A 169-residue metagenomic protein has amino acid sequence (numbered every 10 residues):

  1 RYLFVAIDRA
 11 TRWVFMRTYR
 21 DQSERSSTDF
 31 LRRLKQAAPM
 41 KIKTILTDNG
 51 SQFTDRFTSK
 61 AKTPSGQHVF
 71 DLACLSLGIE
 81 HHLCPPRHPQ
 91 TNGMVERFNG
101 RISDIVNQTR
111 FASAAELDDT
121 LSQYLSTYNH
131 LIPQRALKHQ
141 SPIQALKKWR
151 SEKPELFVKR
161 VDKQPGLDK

Functional and structural regions predicted by a protein language model:
Y2, M16-T44: Active-site beta-loop-alpha junctions of metal-dependent nucleic acid enzymes, especially the RNase H-like/DDE
A6, R12, F30-L31, I45-D48 (+7 more regions): Mobile genetic element proteins and their domesticated derivatives, centered on retroelements and DNA transposons
D21, S59-A61, A114: A generic secondary-structure micro-motif detector that highlights 1-2 residue hydrophobic/ambivalent hotspots embedded
S23, S27, G66, T91 (+2 more regions): Hydrophobic (often cysteine-bearing) scaffold residues that line and stabilize catalytic clefts of nucleotide/cofactor
A38-K62, P85-R87, N92, K138-I143: Acidic/histidine-rich, metal-coordinating catalytic segments
F57-S59, V95-E96, W149-S151: Short aromatic-enriched loop/helix-cap "lid" or pocket-rim segments at secondary-structure transitions that line
K60-T91, V95: Helix-centered, glycine/charged polyanion-binding patches within enzymatic domains that contact phosphate-containing
L72, L77-I79, G100-K169: C-terminal domain-tail junction helix/linker
